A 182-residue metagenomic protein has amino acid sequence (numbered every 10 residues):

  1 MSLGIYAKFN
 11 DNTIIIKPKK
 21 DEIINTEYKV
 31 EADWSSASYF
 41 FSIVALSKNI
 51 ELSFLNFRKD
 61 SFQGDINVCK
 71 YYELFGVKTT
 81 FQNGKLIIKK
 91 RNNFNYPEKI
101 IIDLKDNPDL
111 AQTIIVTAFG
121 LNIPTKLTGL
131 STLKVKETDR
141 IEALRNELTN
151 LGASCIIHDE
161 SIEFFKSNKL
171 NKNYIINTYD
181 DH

Functional and structural regions predicted by a protein language model:
M1-H182: Short, structured segments at the rim of ligand-binding sites
